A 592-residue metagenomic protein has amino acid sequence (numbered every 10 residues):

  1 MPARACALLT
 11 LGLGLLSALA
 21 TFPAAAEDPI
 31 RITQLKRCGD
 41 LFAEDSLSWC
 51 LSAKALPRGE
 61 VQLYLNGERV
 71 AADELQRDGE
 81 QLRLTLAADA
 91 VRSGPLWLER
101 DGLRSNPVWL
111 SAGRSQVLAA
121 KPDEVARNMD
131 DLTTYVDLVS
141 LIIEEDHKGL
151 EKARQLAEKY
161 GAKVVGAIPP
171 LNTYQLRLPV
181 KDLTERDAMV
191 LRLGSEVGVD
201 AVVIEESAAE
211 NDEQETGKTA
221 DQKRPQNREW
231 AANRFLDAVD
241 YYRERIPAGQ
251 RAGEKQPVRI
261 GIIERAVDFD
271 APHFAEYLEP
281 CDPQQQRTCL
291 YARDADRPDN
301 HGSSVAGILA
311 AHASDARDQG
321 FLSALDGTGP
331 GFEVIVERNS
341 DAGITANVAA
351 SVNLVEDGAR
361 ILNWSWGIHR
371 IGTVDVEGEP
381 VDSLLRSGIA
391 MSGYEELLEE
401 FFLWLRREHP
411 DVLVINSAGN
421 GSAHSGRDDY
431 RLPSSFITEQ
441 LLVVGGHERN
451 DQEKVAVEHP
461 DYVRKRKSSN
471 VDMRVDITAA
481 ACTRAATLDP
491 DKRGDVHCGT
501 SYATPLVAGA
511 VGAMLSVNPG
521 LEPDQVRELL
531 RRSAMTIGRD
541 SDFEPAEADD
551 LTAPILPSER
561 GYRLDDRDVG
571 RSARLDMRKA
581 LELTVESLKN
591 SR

Functional and structural regions predicted by a protein language model:
G12-L15, I361-N363, Q440-L441, N518-R592: C-terminal subdomain of the subtilisin-like protease fold in secreted/lumenal serine endopeptidases
A26-Q62, L103-D131: Beta-strand/beta-sandwich contexts
A87-R92: Surface-exposed, short loops/turns at beta-strand junctions within beta-sandwich domains
G102-A220: Primarily auto-inhibitory N-terminal propeptides
V117-L132, L191-R259, V267, A271-H273 (+1 more regions): Protease zymogen maturation seam
M129, Y241-A346, D357, I371 (+5 more regions): Subtilisin-like serine protease catalytic core
E264-A266, P272, R431-S516, G520: Extracellular S/T/G-rich loop segment that most often corresponds to the catalytic His/Ser-adjacent loop
E337-F436, D489-P505: Substrate-binding/access-modulating region of protease and related hydrolase catalytic domains
